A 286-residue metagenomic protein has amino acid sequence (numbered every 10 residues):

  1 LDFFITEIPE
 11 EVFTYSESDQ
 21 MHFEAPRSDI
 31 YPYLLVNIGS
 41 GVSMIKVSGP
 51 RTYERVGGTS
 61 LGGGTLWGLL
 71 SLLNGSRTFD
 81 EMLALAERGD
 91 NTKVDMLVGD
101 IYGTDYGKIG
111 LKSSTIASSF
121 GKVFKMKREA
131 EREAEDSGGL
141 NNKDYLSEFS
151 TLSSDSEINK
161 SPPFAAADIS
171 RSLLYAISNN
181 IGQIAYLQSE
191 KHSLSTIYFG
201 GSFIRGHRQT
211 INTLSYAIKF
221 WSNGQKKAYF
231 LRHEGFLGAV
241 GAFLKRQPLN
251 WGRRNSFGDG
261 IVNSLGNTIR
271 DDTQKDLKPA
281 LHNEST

Functional and structural regions predicted by a protein language model:
L1-E7, L66-S71, T78, L83 (+2 more regions): Glycine-rich phosphate-binding/hydrolytic loop that grips phosphoryl groups
L1-Y33, S48, F243: Conserved phosphate-binding catalytic cores of ATP/NTP-utilizing and phosphoryl-transfer enzymes
F3-E7, S48-Y106, G121-M126: Glycine-rich phosphate-binding loop plus the immediately following alpha-helix
E10-P26, E131-K160, N255-H282: Intrinsically disordered, low-complexity domain-flanking/linker segments in eukaryotic proteins, enriched
Y33-G41, I45, L85-A86, G266: Short beta-strand segments
V36-I38, V56-L61, L174, G206 (+1 more regions): Active-site nucleophile and cofactor-binding loops and adjacent substrate-binding regions of central metabolic enzymes
I109-T196, F203-H207: Adenine-nucleotide phosphate-binding core of ATP-dependent small-molecule kinases
E190-G200, T210-W221, Y229: Glycine-rich, charge-dense phosphate/pyrophosphate-binding loop(s) and the adjacent flexible "lid"/catalytic subdomain
